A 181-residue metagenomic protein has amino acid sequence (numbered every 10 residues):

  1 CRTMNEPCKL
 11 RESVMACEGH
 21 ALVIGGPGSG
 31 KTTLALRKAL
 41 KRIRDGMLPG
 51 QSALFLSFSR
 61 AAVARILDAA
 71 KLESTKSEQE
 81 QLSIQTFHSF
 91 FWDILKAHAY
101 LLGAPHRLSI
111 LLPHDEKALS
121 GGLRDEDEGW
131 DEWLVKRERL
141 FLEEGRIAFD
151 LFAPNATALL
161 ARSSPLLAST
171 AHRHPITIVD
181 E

Functional and structural regions predicted by a protein language model:
C1-I24, L34, A104-V179: Accessory N-terminal region flanking or inserted into the helicase ATPase core in nucleic-acid motor proteins
C1-Y100: P-loop NTPase Walker
